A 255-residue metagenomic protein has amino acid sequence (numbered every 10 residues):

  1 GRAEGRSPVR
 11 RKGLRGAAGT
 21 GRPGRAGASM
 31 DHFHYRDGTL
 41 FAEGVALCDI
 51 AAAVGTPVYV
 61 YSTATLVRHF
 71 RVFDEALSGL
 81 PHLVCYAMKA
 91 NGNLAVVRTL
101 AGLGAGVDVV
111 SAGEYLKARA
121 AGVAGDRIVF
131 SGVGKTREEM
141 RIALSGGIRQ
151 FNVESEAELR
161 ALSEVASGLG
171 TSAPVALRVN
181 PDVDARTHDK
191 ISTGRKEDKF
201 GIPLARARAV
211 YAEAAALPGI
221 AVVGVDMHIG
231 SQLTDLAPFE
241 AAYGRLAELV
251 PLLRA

Functional and structural regions predicted by a protein language model:
G1-G24: Active-site-adjacent helical/loop segments in soluble small-molecule enzymes
A3, S7, Y59, T63 (+4 more regions): Hydrophobic alpha-helical scaffolding
G13, H69, E158, A242-L246: Hydrophobic alpha-helical membrane-association signature
G13-G21, L100, A118, L246-L249: Buried hydrophobic packing segments
G21-A28, G219: Glycine-rich phosphate/diphosphate-binding loops that line cofactor/substrate pockets in enzymes
S29, A87, P174-N180, D226-H228: Short beta-strand segments
M30-A173, A212, L217-A221, A237: A charged N-terminal "starter" segment
V165, P181-A255: Active-site loop/helix belt of alpha/beta enzymes
